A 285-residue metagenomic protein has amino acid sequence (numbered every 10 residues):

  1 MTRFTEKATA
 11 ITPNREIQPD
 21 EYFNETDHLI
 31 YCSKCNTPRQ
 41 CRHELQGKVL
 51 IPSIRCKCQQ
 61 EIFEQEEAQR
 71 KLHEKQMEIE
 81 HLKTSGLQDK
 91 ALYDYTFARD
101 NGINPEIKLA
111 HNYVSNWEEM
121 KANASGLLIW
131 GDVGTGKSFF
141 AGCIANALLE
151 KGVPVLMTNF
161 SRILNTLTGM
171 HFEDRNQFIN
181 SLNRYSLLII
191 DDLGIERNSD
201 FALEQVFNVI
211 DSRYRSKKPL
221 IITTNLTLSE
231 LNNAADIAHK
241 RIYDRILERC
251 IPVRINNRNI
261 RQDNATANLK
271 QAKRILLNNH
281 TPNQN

Functional and structural regions predicted by a protein language model:
M1-N101, A265-N285: A short, basic N-terminal segment
L87-A91, T96-L127: Pre-Walker A (pre-P-loop) alpha-helix and adjacent loop at the N terminus of AAA/AAA+ ATPase modules, a conserved
Y95, K151, R184-Y185, S216 (+1 more regions): Structured helix-beta-strand junction loops
P105-V114, A124, A145-Y185, R197-E204: Short glycine-rich substrate-engagement loop in P-loop NTPases that contacts/grips substrate
K121-A141: Walker A/P-loop nucleotide-binding motif
N165-L167, E196-N285: Replace "adjacent to P-loop NTPase cores in ATP/GTP-dependent enzymes" with "adjacent to NTP-binding cores
I189: SF2 helicase catalytic motif II
D192-L193: Walker B catalytic acidic pair
